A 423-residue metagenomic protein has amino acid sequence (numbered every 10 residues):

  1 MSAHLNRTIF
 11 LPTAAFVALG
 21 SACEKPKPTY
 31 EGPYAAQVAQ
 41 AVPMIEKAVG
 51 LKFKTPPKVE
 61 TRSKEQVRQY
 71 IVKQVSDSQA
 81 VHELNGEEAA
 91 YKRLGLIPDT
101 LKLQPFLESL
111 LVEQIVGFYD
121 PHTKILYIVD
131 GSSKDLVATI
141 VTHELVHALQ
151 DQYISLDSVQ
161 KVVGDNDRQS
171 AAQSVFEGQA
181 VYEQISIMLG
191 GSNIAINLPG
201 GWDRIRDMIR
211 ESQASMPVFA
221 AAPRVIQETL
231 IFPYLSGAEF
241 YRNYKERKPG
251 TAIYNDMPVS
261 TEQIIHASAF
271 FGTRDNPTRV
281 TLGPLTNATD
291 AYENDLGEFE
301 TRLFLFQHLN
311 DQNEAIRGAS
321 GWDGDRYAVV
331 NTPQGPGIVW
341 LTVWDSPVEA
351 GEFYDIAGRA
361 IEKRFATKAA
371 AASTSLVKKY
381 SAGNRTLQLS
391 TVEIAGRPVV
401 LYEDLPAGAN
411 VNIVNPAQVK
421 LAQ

Functional and structural regions predicted by a protein language model:
L19-A22: C-terminal motif of bacterial Sec signal peptides marking the signal peptidase cleavage site
E24-P26: Bacterial signal peptide processing site
A36-D135: Auxiliary, metal-adjacent structural segments of Zn-dependent hydrolase domains
A41, D151-D157, K161-I209: Post-HExxH zinc-binding segment in Zn-dependent metallohydrolases
T55-Q74, V163-D167, L198-D207, P258-E262: Acidic helix-start/capping segments at beta-turn-to-alpha-helix junctions
L126-T142, D165-A172: Short pre-active-site segment immediately N-terminal to the catalytic Zn-binding motif
S215-G335, L341, E349: Pan-zinc metallopeptidase signature
D323-Q423: C-terminal soluble interaction/assembly domains
